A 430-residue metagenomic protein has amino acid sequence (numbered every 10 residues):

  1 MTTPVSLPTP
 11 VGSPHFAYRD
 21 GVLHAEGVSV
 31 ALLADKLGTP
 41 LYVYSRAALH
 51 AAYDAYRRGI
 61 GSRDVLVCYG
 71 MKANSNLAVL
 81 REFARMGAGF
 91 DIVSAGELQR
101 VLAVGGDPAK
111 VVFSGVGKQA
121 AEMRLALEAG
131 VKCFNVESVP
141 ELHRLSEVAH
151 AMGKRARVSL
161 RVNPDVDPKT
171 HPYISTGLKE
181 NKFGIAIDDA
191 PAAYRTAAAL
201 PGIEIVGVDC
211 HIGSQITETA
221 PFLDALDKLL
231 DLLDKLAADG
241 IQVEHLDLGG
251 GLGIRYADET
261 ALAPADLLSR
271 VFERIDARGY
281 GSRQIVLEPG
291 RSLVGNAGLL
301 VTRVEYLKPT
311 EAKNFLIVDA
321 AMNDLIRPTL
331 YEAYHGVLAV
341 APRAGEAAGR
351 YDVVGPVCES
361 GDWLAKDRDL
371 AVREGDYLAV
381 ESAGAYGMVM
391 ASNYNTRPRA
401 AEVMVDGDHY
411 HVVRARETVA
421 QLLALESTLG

Functional and structural regions predicted by a protein language model:
M1-A156, L200-E204, A238, D408-G430: A charged N-terminal "starter" segment
T2-V5, V11, P164-Y306, L364 (+2 more regions): Active-site loop/helix belt of alpha/beta enzymes
L49, K72, S94, A126 (+7 more regions): Conserved, mostly hydrophobic/aromatic
C68, C133, R157, H245 (+2 more regions): Hydrophobic "anchor" residues on beta-strands that sit immediately upstream of conserved functional sites
G70-N76, V93-G96, V116-K118, E137-V139 (+7 more regions): Active-site beta-loop-alpha junctions enriched in small/polar residues
V79-L80, A103-V104, M123-E128, L145-V148 (+6 more regions): Short acidic, glycine/serine/threonine-rich loops at helix termini
F90-D91, V111, F134, V208 (+3 more regions): Hydrophobic residues within beta-strands of alpha/beta enzymes
R270, Y280-G430: Charged (often Lys/Glu-rich) extended helix/loop segments that serve as interaction or gating elements
